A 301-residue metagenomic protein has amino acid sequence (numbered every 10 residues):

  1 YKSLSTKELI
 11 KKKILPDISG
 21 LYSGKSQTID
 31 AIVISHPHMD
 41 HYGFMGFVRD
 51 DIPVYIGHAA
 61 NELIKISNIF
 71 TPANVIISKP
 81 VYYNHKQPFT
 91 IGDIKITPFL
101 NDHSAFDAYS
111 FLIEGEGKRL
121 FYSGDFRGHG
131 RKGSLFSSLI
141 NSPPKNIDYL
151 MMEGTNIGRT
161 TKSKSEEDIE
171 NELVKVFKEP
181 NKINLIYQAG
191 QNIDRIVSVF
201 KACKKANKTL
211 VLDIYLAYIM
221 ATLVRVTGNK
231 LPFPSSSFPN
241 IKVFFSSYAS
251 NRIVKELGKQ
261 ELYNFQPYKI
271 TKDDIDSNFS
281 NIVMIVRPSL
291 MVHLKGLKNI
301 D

Functional and structural regions predicted by a protein language model:
Y1-A31, M39-D194, S198-K204, T209-D213 (+1 more regions): His/Asp/Glu-rich metal-coordinating catalytic cores of metallo-dependent phosphodiesterases/hydrolases acting on
D30, D148, N281-I282, I300: Conserved acidic residues
H36: Conserved G/P- and acidic residue-centered "switch" motifs that form tight phosphate/ATP-binding loops in soluble
G133-N146, I275-S280, L290-G296: Short amphipathic alpha-helices and their capping/turn segments at secondary-structure boundaries
K162-L294: Hard-cation-handling environments
